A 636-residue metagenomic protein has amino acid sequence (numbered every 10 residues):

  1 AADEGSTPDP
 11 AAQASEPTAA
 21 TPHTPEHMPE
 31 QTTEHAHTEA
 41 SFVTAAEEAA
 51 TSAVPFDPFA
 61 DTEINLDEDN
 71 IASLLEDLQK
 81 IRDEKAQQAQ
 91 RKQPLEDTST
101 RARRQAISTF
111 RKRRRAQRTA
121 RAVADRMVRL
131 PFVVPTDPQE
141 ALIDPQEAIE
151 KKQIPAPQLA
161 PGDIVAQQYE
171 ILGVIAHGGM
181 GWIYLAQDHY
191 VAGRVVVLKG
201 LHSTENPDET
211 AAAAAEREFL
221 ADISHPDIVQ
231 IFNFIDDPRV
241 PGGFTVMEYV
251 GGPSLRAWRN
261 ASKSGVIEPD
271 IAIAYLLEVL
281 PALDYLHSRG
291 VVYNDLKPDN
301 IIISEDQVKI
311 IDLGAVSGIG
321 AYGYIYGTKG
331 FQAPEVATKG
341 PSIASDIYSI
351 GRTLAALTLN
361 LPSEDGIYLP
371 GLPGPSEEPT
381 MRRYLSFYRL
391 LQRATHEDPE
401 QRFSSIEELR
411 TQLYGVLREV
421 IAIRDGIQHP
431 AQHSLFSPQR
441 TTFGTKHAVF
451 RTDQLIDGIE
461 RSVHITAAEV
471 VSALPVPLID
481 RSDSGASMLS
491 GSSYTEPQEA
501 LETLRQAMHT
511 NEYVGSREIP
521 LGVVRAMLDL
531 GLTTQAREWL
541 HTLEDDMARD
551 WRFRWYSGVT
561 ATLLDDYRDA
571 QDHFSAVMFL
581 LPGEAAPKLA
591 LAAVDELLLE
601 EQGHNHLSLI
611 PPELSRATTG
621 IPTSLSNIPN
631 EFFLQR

Functional and structural regions predicted by a protein language model:
H177, Q187-V195: Conserved N-lobe loop of protein kinases adjacent to the ATP-binding glycine-rich P-loop
W182: Conserved N-lobe ATP-binding subsite of Hanks-type protein kinase domains, especially the beta3 VAIK lysine
H202-D222: AlphaC helix of the eukaryotic protein kinase fold
N233-I235: A short, aromatic-enriched beta-strand patch in the conserved N-lobe beta-sheet of the protein kinase catalytic domain
R239-S254: Conserved short submotifs of the Hanks-type protein kinase catalytic core that shape the nucleotide-binding pocket
Y275-L276: Activation segment signature within eukaryotic-like protein kinase domains
H287-I303: Catalytic-loop of the protein kinase fold
I423-V523: Regulatory extensions appended to serine/threonine kinase catalytic cores
